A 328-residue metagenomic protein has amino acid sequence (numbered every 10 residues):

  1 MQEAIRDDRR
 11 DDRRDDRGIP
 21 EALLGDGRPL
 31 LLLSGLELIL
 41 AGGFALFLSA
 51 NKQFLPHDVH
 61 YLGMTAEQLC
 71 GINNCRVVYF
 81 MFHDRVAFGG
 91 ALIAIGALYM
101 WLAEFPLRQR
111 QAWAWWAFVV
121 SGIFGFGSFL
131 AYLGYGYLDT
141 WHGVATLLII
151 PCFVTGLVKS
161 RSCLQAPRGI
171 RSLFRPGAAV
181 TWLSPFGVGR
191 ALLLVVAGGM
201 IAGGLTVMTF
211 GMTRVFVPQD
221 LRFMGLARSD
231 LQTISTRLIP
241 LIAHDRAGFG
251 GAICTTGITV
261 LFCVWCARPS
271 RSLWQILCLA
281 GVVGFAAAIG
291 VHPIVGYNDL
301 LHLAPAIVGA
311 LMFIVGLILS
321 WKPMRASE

Functional and structural regions predicted by a protein language model:
Q2-L23, A166-V188: Membrane-interfacial, low-structure loops and terminal tails that flank and connect transmembrane helices in multi-pass
D26-P56, R190-R214: N-terminal signal-anchor transmembrane alpha helix
F54-C75, R214-L238: Membrane-interface interhelical connector segments
L69-L92, T233-A252: Interfacial helix-start motif at the membrane-water boundary
G96-W113, G257-Q275: Juxtamembrane helix-break-helix junctions at the cytosolic face of small multi-pass alpha-helical membrane proteins
W115-L133, Q275-H292: Hydrophobic alpha-helical membrane segments
G127-V144, A286-P305: Membrane-helix boundary connector in multi-pass membrane proteins
C152-I170, M312-E328: Membrane-water interface at the C-terminal end of transmembrane alpha helices
